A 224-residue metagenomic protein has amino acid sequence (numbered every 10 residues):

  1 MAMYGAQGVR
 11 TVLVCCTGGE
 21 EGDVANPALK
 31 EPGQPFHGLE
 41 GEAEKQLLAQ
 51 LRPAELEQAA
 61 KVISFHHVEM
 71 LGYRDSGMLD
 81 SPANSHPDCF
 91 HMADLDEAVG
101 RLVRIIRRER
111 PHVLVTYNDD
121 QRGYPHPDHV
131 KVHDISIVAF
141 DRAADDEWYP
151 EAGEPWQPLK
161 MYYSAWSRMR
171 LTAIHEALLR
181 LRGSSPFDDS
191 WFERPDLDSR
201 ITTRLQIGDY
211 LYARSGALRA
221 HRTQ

Functional and structural regions predicted by a protein language model:
M1-E109: Active-site rim/loop-helix segments in enzyme catalytic domains that contact anionic ligands
A83-N84, D88, M92-Q224: Metal-dependent de-N-acetylase/amidase catalytic core
